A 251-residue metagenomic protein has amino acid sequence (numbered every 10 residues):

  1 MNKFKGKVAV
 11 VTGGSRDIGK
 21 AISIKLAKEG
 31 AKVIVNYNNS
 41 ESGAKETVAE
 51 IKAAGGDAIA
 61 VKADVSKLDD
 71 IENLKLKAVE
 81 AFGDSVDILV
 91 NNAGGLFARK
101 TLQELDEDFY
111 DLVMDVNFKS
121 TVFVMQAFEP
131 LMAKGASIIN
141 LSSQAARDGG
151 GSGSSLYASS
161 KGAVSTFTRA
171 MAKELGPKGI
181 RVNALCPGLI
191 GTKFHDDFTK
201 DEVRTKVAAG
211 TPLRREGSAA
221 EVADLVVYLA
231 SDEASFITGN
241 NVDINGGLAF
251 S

Functional and structural regions predicted by a protein language model:
V8, S15-R16: Conserved glycine-rich cofactor-binding loop
R99, V227, T238-S251: Short C-terminal tail/terminal secondary-structure segment of NAD(P)H-dependent dehydrogenase/reductase domains
K100-L102, D106-D111, H195, V207: Substrate-binding pocket helix/loop in short-chain dehydrogenase/reductase
L105, G149-A158, A170: Active-site loop-to-helix junction immediately N-terminal to the catalytic Tyr of the SDR YXXXK motif in Rossmann-fold
M125, S160, T168: Active-site helix of classical SDR
P130, K173-P177, S235: Alpha-helical segment proximal to the catalytic Tyr-Lys
S143: Residue(s) in the substrate-gating loop at a strand-loop-helix junction that position the organic substrate next
